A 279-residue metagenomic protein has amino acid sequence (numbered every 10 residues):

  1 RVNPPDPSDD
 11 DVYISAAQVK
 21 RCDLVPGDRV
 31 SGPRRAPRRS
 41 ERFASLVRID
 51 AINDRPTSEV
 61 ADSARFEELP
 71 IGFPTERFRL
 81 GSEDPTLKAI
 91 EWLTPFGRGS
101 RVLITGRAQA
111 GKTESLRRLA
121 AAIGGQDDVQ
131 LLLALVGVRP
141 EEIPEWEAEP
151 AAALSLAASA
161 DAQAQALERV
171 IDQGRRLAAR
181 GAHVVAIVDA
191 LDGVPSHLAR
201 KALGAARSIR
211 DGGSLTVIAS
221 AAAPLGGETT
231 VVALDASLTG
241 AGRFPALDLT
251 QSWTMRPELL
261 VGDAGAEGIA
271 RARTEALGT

Functional and structural regions predicted by a protein language model:
R1-E59: N-terminal "pre-motor" subdomain/linker immediately upstream of P-loop NTPase catalytic cores
V12, P85-I90, Q165-D172: Switch II of P-loop NTPase G domains
I14-A17, P33-R35, A89-W92, R118-L119 (+1 more regions): Short beta-alpha junctions and helix-cap segments that line functional grooves
L24, R35-A36, A51-T57, R98-R101 (+5 more regions): Non-catalytic alpha-helical coupling and interface elements of nucleotide-dependent molecular machines and regulators
R39-R101: P-loop NTP-binding catalytic core
I104: Hydrophobic anchor at the beta1->P-loop junction of P-loop NTPases
Q109-T279: P-loop NTPase catalytic core
